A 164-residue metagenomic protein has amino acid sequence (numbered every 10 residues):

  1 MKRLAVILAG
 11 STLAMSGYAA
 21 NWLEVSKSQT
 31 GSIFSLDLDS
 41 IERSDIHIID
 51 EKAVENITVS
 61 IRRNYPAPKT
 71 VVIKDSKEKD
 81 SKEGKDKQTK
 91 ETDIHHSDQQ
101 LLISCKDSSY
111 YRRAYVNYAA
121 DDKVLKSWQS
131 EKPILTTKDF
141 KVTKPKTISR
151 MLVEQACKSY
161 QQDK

Functional and structural regions predicted by a protein language model:
K2-L8: Sec-dependent signal peptide recognition, specifically the positively charged N-region followed immediately by
A9-G10, S76: Compositionally biased, intrinsically disordered low-complexity segments
G10-Y18: Hydrophobic h-region of N-terminal signal peptides that target proteins for export in Gram-negative bacteria
G17-Q99, S104-K164: N-terminal secretory-pathway/extracellular module detecting exported/lumenal segments and adjacent signal-anchor/first
